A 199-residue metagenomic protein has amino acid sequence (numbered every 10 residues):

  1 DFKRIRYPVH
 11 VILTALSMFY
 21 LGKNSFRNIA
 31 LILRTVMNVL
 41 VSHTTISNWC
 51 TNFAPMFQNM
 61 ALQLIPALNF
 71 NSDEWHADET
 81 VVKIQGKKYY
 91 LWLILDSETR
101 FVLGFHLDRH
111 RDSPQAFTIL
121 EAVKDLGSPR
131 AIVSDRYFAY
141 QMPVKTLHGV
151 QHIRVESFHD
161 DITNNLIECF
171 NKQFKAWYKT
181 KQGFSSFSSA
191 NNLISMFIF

Functional and structural regions predicted by a protein language model:
D1-L21, V41: Basic, short loop/linker segments at the boundary and entry of helix-turn-helix/winged-helix-like folds
R4, R34-S47: Short, basic interhelical loop/turn and adjoining N-cap of the next helix at nucleic-acid- or acidic-partner-contacting
I5-R6, N52, F105-L126: Active-site beta-loop-alpha junctions of metal-dependent nucleic acid enzymes, especially the RNase H-like/DDE
Y20-K23, Q85-R109, L120, F170: Short conserved beta-strand segments at catalytic cores or DNA/RNA-binding microdomains of nucleic-acid binding
L40, N48-F70: Short, basic alpha-helical nucleic acid-contact segments in DNA-binding proteins and DNA transaction factors
L68-I84, L93-L95: Two-metal-ion RNase H-like nuclease active-site motif
S128-Q141: Acidic/histidine-rich, metal-coordinating catalytic segments
I167-F199: Charged alpha-helix within mobile-element recombinases
